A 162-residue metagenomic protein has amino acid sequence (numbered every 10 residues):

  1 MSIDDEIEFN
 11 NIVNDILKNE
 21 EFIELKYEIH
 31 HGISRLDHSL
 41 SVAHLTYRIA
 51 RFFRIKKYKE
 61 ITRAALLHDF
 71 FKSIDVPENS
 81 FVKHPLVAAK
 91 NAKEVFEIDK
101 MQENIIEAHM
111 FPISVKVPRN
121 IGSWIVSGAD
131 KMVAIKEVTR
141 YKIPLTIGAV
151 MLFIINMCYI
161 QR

Functional and structural regions predicted by a protein language model:
M1-R162: Metal-dependent phosphohydrolase cores
